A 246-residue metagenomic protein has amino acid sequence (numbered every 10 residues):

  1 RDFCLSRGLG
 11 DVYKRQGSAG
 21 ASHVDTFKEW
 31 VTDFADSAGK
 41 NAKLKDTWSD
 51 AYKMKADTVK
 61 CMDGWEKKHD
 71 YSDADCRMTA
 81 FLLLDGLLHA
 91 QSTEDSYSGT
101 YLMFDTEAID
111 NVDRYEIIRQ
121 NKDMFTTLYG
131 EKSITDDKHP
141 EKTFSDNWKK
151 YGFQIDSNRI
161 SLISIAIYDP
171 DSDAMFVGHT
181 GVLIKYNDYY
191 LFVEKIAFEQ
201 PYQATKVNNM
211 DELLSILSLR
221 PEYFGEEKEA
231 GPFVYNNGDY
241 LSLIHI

Functional and structural regions predicted by a protein language model:
D2, Y13, A90-E94, D173 (+4 more regions): Generic marker of "main functional regions" within proteins
D2-L9, Y13, I244-H245: Single conserved hydrophobic/aromatic residue that forms the stacking wall/gate of nucleotide- or nucleobase-binding
G20-I167, S172, V177, K185 (+1 more regions): Acidic/His-rich structured neighborhood in mature extracellular/periplasmic domains
I184-N187, L214-I216: Short, surface-exposed linear patches
F192-K195, N208-I244: Low-complexity, Gly/Ser/Thr/Pro-rich intrinsically disordered linker/tail segments
Q200-N209: A short, polar/proline- and glycine-enriched secondary-structure boundary/capping micro-motif
